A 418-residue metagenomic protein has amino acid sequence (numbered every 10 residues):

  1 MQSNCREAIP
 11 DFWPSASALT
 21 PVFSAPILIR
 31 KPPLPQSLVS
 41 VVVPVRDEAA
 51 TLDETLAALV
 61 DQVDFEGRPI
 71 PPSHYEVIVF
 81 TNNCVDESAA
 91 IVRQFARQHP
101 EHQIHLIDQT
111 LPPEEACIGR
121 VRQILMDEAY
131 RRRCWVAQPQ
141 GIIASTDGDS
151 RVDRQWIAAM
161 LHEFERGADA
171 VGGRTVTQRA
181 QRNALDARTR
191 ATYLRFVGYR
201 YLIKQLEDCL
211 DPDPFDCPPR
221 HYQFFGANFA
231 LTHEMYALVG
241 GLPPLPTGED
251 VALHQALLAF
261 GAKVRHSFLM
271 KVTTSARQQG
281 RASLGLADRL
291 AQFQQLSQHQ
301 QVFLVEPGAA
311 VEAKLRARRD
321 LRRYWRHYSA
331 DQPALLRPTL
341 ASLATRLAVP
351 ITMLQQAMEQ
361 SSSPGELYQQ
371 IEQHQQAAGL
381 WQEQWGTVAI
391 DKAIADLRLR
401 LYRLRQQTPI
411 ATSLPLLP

Functional and structural regions predicted by a protein language model:
M1-S73: N-proximal low-complexity "stem/linker" segments adjacent to membrane-targeting elements
A58-E114: Acidic donor-binding segment of Leloir-type glycosyltransferases
E87, Q138-E163: Acidic donor-binding/catalytic loop of UDP-sugar-dependent glycosyltransferases, especially processive GT2
Q155-L194: Conserved donor NDP-sugar-binding/catalytic core segment of glycosyltransferases
L210-F229: A recurrent flexible, glycine/aromatic-enriched loop bordering the glycosyltransferase active site that acts as
T247-L253, S267: Acidic donor-binding loop at a coil-to-helix junction in glycosyltransferase catalytic cores that engages
G261, F268-L284: Active-site donor/metal-binding and catalytic loop motifs of nucleotide-sugar-dependent glycosylation enzymes
Q292-P418: Terminal low-complexity segments of carbohydrate-biosynthetic enzymes
